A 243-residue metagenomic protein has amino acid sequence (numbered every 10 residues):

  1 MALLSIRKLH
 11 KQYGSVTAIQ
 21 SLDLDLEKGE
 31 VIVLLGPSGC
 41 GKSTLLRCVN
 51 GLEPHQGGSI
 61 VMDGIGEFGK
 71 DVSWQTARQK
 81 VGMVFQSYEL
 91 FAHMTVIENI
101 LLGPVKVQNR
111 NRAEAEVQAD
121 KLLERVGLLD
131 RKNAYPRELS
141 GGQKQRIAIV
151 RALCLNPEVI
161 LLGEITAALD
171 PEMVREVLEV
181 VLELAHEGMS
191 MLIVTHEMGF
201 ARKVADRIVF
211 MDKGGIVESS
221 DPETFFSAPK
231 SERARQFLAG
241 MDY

Functional and structural regions predicted by a protein language model:
A2-P222: ABC family nucleotide-binding domain
F210-K213, S219, E223-Y243: C-terminal boundary and immediately downstream tail of ABC-type ATPase nucleotide-binding domains
